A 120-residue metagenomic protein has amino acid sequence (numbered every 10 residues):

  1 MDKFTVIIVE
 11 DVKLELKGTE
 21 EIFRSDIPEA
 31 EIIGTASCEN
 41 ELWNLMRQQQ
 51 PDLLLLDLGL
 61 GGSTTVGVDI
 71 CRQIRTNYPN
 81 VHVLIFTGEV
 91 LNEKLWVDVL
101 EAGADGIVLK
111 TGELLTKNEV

Functional and structural regions predicted by a protein language model:
M1-I7, L14: Non-catalytic signal-transmission and effector/linker regions of two-component phosphorelay proteins
V12-E39: Two-component/phosphorelay signaling modules centered on CheY-like receiver
E20, T35-L53, G61: Acidic, metal-coordinating helix/loop segments flanking the phosphotransfer/catalytic sites of two-component signaling
Q50-D52, T76-H82: His-Asp phosphorelay/catalytic-motif detector in bacterial-type signaling
L54, V83, I107-V108: Two-component signal transduction core modules
T65-P79: Short amphipathic alpha-helix used as the core "switch/output" element in two-component signaling
D69, V90-I107, G112: Alpha4 helix (beta4-alpha4-beta5 surface) of REC/receiver domains from two-component response regulators
F86-T87: Hydrophobic/aromatic residues positioned on beta-strands within the core alpha/beta folds
